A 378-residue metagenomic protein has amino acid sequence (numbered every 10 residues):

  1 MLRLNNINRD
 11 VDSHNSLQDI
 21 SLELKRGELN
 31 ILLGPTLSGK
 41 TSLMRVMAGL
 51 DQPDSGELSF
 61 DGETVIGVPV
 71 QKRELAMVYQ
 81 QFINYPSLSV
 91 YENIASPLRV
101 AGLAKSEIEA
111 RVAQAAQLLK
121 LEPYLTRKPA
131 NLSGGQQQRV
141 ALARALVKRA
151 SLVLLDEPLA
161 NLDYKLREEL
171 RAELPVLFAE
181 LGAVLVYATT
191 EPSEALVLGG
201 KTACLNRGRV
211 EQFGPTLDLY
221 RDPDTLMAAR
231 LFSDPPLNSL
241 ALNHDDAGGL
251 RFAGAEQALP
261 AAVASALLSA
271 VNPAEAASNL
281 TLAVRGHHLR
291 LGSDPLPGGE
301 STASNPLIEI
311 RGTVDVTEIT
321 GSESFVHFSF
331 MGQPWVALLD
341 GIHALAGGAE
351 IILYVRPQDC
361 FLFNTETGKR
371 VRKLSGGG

Functional and structural regions predicted by a protein language model:
L33-P35: The feature captures the beta-strand-to-loop junction immediately N-terminal to the Walker
T41-M44, V140: ABC ATPase nucleotide-binding domain helices that frame the ATP-binding cleft
A48: Helix-to-loop junction immediately C-terminal to a conserved catalytic motif
D54-E57, R207: Conserved coupling/switch loops of ABC nucleotide-binding domains, chiefly the family-specific signature
G56-T64: Conserved ABC transporter NBD signature motif
E74-A76, Q80, N84-M227: ABC ATPase nucleotide-binding domains
G249, A253-T313, L345-G378: Glycine/charge-rich catalytic "coupling/switch" loops of P-loop NTPases
